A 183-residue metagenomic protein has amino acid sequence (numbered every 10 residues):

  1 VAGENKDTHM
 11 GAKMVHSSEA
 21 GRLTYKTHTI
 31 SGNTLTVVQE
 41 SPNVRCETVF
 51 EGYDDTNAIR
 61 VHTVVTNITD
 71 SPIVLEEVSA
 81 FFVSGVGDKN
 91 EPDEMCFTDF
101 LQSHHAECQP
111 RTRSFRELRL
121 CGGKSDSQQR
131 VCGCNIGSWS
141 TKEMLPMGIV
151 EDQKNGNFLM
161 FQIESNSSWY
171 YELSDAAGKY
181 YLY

Functional and structural regions predicted by a protein language model:
V1-Y183: Polysaccharide-binding surfaces and accessory modules of carbohydrate-active proteins
